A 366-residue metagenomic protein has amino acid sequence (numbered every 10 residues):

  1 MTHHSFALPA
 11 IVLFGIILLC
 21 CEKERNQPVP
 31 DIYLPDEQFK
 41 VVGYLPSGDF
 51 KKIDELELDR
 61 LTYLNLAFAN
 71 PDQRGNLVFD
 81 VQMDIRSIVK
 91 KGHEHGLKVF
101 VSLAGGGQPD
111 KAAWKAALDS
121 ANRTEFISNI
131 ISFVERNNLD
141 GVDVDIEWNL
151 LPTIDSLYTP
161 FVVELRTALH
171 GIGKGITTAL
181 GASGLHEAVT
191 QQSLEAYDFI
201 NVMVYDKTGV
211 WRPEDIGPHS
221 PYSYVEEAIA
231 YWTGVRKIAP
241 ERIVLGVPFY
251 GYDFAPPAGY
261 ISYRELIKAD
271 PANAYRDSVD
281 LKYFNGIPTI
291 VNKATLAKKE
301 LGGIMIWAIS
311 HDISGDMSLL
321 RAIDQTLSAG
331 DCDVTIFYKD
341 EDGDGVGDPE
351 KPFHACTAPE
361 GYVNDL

Functional and structural regions predicted by a protein language model:
M1-P9: Bacterial N-terminal signal peptides that target proteins for export
I17-C20: C-terminal motif of bacterial Sec signal peptides marking the signal peptidase cleavage site
E22-E24: Bacterial signal peptide processing site
P28-V134, I216-E226, A230: Glycan-recognition patch characteristic of GH18 chitinases/ENGases and related GlcNAc/peptidoglycan-binding proteins
V42, Q73-M83, S128, W148-P271 (+1 more regions): Substrate-binding surface in catalytic domains of secreted glycosidases
L64, V101, V144, L165 (+4 more regions): Conserved, mostly hydrophobic/aromatic
K268-A329: Extracellular low-complexity, Gly/Ser/Thr-rich intrinsically disordered linkers and protease-sensitive activation/hinge
C332-L366: Membrane-associated feature with strongest affinity for ZDHHC
